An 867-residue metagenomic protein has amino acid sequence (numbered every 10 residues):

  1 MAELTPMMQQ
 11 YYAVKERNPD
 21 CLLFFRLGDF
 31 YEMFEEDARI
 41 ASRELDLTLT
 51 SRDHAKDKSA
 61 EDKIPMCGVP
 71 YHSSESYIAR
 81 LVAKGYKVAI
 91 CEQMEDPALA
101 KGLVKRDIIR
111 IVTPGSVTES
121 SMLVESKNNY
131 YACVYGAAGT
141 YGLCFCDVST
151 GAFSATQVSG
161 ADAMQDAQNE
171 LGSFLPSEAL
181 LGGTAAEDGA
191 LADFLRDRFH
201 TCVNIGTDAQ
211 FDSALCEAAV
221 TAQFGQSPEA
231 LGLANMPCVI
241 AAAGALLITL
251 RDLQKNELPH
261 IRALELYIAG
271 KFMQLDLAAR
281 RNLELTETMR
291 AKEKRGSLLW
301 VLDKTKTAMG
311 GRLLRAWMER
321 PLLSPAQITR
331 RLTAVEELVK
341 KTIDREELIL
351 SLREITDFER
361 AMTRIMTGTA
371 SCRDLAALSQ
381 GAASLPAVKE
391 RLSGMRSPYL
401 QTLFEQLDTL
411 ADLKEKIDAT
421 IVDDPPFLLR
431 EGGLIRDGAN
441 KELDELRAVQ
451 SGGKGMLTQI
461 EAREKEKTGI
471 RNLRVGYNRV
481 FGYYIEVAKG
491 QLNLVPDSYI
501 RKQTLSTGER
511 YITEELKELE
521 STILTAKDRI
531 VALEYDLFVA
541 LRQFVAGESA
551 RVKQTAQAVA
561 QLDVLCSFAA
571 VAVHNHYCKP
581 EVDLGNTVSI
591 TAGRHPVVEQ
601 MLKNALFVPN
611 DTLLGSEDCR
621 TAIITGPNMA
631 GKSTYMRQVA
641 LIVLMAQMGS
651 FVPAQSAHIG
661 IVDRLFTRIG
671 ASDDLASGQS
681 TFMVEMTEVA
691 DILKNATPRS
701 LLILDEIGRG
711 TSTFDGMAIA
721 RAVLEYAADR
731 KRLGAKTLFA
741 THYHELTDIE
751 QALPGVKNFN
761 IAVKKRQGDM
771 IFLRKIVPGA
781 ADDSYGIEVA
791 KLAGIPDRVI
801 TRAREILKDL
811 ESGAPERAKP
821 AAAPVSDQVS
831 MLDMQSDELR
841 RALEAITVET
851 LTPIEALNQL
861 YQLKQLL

Functional and structural regions predicted by a protein language model:
M1-E337, R353-M366, A370-A462: Charged catalytic and DNA/RNA-contacting regions of genome-maintenance and nucleic-acid-processing enzymes
E35-A38, M236, K306-T307, W317 (+5 more regions): ATPase nucleotide-binding head domains, primarily ABC-like/P-loop NTPase cores
A38-A55, C146-F174, N493-L524, N604-L614 (+1 more regions): Extended active-site and interfacial segments that coordinate phosphate-rich ligands in large catalytic machineries
C91, P114-L123, E257, S393-Y399 (+6 more regions): Active-site phosphate-binding and catalytic loops of NTP-dependent enzymes
L171, P176-T184, E515-E548, V652-A654 (+1 more regions): Conserved catalytic alpha/beta cores of large enzymes that bind or transform nucleotide phosphates and polynucleotides
D208-T221, M273-L277, M289, Q380-G455 (+4 more regions): Amphipathic heptad-repeat alpha-helical coiled-coil/stalk segments that mediate oligomerization, filament/stalk
I328-R331, S351, I355, V449 (+6 more regions): Intracellular alpha-helical coupling/juxtamembrane segments of multi-pass membrane proteins
N478, T847-L867: Terminal-proximal interaction/regulatory segments of ATP-powered molecular machines
